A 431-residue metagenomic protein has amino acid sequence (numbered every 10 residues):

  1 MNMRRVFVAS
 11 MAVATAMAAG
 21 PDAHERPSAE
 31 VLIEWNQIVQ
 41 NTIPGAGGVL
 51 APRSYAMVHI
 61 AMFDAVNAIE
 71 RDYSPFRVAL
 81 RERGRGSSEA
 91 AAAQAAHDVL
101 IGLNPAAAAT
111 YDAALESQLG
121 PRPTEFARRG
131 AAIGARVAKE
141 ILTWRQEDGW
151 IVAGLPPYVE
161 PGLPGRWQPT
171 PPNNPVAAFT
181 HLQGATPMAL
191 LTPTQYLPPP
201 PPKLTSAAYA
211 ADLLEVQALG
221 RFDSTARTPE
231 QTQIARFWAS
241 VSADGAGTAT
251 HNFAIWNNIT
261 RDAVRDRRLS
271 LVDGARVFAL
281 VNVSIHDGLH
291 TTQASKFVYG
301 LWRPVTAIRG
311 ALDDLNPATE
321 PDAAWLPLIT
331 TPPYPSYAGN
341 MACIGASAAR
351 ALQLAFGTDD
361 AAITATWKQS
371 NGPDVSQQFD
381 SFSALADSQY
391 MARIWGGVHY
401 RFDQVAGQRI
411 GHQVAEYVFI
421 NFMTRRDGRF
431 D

Functional and structural regions predicted by a protein language model:
M1-V8: Bacterial N-terminal signal peptides that target proteins for export
V8-A16: Bacterial N-terminal signal peptides
D22-D431: Acidic/polar surface patches and capping/hinge elements
